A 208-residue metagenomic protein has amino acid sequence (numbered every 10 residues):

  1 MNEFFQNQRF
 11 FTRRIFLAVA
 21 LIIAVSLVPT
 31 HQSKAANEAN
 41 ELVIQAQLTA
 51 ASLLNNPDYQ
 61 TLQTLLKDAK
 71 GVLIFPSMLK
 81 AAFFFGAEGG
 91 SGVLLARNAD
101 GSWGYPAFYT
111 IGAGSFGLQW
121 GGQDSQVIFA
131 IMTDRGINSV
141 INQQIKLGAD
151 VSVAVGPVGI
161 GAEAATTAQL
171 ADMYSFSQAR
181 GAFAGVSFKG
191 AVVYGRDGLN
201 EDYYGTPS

Functional and structural regions predicted by a protein language model:
M1-T12: N-terminal secretory signal peptides that target proteins for export/translocation
F4, I23-V25, K67: Residue-level detector of alpha-helix boundary/anchor positions
R14-I15, S77: Hydrophobic alpha-helical segments, especially transmembrane helices and their immediate juxtamembrane helical caps
F16-L27: Bacterial N-terminal signal peptides
V28-A35: Sec/Tat signal peptide C-region and signal peptidase I cleavage site
A36-S208: Small-residue-enriched, tightly packed secondary-structure blocks
